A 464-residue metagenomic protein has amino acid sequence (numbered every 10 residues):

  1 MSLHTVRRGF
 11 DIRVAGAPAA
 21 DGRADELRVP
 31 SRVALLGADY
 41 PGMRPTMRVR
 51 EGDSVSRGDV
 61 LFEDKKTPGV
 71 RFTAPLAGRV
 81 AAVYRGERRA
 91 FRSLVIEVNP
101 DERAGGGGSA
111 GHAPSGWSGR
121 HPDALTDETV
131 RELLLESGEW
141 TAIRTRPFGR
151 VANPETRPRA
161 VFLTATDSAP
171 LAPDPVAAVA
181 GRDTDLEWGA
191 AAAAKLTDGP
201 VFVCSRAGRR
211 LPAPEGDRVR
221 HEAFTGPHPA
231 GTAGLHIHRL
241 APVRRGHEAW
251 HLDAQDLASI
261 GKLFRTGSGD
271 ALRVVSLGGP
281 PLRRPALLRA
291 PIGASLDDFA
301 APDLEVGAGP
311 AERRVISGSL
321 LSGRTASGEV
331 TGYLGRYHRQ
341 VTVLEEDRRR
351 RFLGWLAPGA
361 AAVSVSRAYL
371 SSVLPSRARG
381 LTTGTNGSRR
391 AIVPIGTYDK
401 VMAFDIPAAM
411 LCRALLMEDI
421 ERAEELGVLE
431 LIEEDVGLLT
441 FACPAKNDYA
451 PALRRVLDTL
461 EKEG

Functional and structural regions predicted by a protein language model:
M1-R50, H221-F224: N-terminal, Lys/Arg-enriched amphipathic/low-complexity engagement segments that precede the first folded domain
M43, V49, K66-G69, R284: Short, solvent-exposed loop/turn positions at domain surfaces that link secondary-structure elements or cap domain
V49-E63, A81-A82: Short, well-structured beta-strand-loop connectors
G69-A77: Short coil-to-beta-strand transition motifs
Y84-D298, P302-G464: Buried, small/hydrophobic-residue-enriched core segments of structured protein domains
